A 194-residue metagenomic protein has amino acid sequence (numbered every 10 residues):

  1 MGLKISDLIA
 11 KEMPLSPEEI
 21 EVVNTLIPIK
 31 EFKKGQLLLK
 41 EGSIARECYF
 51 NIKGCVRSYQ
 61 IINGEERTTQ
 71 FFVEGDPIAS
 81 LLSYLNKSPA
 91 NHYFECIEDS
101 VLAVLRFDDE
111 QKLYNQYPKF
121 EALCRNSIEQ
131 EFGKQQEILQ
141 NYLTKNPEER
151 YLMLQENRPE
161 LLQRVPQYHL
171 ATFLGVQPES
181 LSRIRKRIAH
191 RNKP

Functional and structural regions predicted by a protein language model:
M1-P28, S83: Cyclic nucleotide-binding regulatory module and flanking cytosolic helices
P28, C55-Q60, V101-L102: Short beta-strand segments in beta-sandwich/barrel cores
G35, R46-R57, E74-G75: Glycine- and acidic-residue-biased ligand/ion/polar-headgroup-sensing regions
L38-S43: Short phosphate-coordinating micro-motif centered on Lys-Gly-acidic
R67-N126: Cyclic-nucleotide recognition modules
K145-P194: Phosphate-/nucleic-acid-contacting segments
